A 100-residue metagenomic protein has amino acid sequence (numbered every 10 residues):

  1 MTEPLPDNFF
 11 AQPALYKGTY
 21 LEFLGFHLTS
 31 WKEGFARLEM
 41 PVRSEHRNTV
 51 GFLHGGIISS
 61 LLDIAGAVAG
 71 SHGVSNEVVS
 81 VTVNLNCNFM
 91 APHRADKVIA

Functional and structural regions predicted by a protein language model:
M1-I99: Terminal targeting signals and extreme-terminal segments of soluble enzymes
